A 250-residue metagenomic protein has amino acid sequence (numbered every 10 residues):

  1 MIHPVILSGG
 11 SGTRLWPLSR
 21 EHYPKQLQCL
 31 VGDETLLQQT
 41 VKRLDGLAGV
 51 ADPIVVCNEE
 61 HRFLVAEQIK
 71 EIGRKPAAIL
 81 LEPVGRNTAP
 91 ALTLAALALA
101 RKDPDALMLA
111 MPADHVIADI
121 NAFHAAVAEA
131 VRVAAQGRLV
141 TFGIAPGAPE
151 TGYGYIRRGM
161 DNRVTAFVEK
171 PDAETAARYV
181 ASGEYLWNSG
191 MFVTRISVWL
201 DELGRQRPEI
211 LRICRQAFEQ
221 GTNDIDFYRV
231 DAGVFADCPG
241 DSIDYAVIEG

Functional and structural regions predicted by a protein language model:
M1-I2, V50-A51, R74-P76, D103-A106 (+4 more regions): Short coil/turn connectors at secondary-structure junctions
M1-I6, T13-P17, E21-P24, C29-P112 (+3 more regions): Conserved N-terminal catalytic core of the sugar/cofactor nucleotidyltransferase
V5-S8, Q28, E150, L186: Short glycine- and Lys/Arg-enriched binding-loop motifs that mark or flank ligand-binding interfaces
S11-R14, F192: Gly/Ser/Thr-rich beta-alpha loop segments that engage phosphate groups in nucleotides
G32, K42, G46-G49, K70-E71 (+9 more regions): Generic secondary-structure signature for well-ordered alpha-helical cores
G85-P90, A148-E150, A173-T175: A short acidic, often aromatic-flanked loop/helix-cap motif at beta-alpha or helix-coil junctions that lines enzyme
D119-N162: Basic phosphate/pyrophosphate-binding loop/patch that engages nucleotide-derived ligands
P146, Y155-G250: Catalytic core of tubulin tyrosine ligase-like
